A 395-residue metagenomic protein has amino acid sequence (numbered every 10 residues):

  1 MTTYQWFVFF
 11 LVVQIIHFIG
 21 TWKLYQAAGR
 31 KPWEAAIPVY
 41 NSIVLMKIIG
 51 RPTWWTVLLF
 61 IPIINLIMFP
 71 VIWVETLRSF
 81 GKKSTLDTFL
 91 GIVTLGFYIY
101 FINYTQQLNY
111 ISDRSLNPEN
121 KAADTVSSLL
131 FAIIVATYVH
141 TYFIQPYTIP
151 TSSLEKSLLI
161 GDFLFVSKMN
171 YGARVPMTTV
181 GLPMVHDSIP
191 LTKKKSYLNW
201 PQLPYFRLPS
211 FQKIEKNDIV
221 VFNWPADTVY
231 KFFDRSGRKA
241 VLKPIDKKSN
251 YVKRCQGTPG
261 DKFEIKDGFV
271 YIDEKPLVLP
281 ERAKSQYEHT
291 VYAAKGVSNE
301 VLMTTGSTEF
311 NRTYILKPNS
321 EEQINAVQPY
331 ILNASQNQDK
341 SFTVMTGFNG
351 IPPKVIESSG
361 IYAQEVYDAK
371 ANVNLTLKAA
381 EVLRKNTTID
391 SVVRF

Functional and structural regions predicted by a protein language model:
M1-V13: Membrane-helix interface segments in multi-pass membrane proteins
L11-I111, F143: Membrane-cytosol interface at the C-terminal ends of transmembrane alpha helices in small multi-pass membrane proteins
Q14, R30, L66, P70 (+6 more regions): Solvent-exposed, acidic/flexible segments
G91, L95-S127, R207, K248: Cytosolic-side transmembrane helix boundary signature
L116-I144, L164: Internal/C-terminal transmembrane anchor helices
I144-L164: Alpha-helical transmembrane signal-anchor/signal-peptide segments
I160-F395: Soluble "head" domains of membrane/secretory-pathway proteins
